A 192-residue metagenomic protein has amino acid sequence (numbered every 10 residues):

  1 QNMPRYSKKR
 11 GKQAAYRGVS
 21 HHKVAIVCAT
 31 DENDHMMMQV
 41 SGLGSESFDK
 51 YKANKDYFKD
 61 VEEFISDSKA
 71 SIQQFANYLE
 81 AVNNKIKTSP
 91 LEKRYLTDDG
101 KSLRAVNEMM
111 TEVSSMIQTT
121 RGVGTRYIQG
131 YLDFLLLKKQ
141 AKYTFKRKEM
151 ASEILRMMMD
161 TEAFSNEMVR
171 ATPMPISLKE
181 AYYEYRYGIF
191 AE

Functional and structural regions predicted by a protein language model:
Q1-E192: Residue-level recognition of single "structural anchor" positions that define or cap local secondary structure
